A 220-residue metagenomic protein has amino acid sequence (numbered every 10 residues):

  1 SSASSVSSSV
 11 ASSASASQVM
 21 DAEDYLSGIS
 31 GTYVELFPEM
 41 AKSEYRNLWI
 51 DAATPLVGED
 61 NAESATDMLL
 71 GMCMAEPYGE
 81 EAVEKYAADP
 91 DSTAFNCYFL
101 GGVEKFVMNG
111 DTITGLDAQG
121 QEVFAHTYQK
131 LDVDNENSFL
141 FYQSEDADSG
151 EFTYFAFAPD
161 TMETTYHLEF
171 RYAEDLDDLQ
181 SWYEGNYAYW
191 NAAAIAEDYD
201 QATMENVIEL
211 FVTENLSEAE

Functional and structural regions predicted by a protein language model:
S1-S17: Ser/Thr/Gly/Pro-rich low-complexity, disordered linker/stalk segments of secreted and cell-surface proteins
S5, S9, G28-G31, G58 (+8 more regions): Residue-identity detector for glycine
A16-V34: N-terminal helix-cap/turn-to-beta initiation motif at the start of protein domains
A22, A62-T66, M204: Short amphipathic alpha-helical segments that mediate assembly, nucleic-acid/protein binding, or membrane association
V34-L36, E220: C-terminal end-of-chain micro-motif
P38-M74: Internal, charge-rich low-complexity segments
A75-Y86: Tryptophan-paired
A87-E220: Calycin-type beta-barrel ligand-binding domains and close structural analogs
